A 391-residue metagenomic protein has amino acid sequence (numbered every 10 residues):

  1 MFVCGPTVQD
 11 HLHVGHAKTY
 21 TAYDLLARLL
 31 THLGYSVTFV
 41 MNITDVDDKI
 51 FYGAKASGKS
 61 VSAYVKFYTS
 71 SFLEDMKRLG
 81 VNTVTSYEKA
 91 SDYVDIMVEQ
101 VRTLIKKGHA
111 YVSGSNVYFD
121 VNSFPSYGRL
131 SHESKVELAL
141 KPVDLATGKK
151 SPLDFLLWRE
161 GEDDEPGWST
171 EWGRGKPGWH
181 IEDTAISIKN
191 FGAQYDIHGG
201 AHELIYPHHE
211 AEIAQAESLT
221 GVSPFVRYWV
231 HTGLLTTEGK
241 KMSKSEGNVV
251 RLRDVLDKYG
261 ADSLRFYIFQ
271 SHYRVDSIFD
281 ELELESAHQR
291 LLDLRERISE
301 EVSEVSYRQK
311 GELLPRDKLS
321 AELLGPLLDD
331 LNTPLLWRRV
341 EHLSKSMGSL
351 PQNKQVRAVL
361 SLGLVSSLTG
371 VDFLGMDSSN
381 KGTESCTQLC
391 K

Functional and structural regions predicted by a protein language model:
M1-G80: N-terminal, positively charged nucleic-acid-binding surface of large information/translation enzymes
M1-Q9, Y20, D24, E74 (+1 more regions): Alpha-helical recognition segments enriched in aromatics with Gly/Pro capping that present substrate-recognition
G34-V37, R78-T85, A110-Y111, Q194 (+1 more regions): Surface-exposed helix-capping loop/turn segments at secondary-structure junctions
S36, S60, N82, Q194 (+3 more regions): Short coil/loop linkers at secondary-structure junctions
M41-T44, S91-V98, Y206-P207, L284-H288 (+2 more regions): An alpha-helix initiation/capping motif
I43-D47, T69-F72, N82-M97, S115-F124: Short, glycine/charge-rich beta-strand/loop segments that flank catalytic centers and engage negatively charged groups
A54-V61, T85-S91, A201: The substrate-binding groove and active-site-proximal loops of carbohydrate-active enzymes, especially glycoside
K241, V250-K391: Structural preference for alpha-helix termini/caps and helix-kink/transition segments
